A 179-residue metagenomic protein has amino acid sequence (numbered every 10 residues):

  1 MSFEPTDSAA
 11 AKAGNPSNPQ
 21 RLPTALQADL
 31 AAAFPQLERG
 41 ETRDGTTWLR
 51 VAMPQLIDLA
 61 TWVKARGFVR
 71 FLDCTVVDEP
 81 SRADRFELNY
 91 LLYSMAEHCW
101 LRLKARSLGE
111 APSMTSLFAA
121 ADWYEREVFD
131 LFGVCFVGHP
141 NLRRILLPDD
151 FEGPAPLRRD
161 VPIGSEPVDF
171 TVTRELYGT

Functional and structural regions predicted by a protein language model:
M1-T179: Terminal low-complexity/charged segments
